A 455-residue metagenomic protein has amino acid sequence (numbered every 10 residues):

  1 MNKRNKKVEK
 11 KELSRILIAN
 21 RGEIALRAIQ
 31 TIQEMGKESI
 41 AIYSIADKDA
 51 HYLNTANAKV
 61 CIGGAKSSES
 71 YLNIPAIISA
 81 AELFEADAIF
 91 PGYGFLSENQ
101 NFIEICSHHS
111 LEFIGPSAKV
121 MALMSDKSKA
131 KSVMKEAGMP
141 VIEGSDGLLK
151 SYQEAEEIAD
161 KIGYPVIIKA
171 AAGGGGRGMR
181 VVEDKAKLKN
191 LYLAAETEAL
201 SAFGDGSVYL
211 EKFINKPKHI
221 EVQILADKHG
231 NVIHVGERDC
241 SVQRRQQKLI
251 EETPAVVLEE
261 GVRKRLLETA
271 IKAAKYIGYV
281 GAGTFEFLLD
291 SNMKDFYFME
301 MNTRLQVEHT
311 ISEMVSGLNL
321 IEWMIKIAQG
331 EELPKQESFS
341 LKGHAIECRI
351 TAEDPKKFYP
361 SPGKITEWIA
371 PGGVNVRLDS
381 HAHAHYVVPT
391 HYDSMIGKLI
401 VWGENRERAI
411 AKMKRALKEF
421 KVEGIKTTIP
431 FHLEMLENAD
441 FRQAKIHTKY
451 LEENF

Functional and structural regions predicted by a protein language model:
M1-E136, L149-E157, R408: ATP-binding N-terminal substructure of ATP-dependent carboxylate-amine bond-forming enzymes
K7-R27, T31-E34, S39, K59-V60 (+4 more regions): ATP-dependent carboxylate activation and anion-phosphoryl transfer catalytic cores that bind Mg-ATP to form
G144-S145: Conserved beta3 strand of the protein kinase N-lobe
I158-I167: Acidic/histidine-enriched active-site and ligand-binding environments that engage anionic O-linkages
A170: N-terminal nucleotide-binding beta1-loop-alpha1 segment
